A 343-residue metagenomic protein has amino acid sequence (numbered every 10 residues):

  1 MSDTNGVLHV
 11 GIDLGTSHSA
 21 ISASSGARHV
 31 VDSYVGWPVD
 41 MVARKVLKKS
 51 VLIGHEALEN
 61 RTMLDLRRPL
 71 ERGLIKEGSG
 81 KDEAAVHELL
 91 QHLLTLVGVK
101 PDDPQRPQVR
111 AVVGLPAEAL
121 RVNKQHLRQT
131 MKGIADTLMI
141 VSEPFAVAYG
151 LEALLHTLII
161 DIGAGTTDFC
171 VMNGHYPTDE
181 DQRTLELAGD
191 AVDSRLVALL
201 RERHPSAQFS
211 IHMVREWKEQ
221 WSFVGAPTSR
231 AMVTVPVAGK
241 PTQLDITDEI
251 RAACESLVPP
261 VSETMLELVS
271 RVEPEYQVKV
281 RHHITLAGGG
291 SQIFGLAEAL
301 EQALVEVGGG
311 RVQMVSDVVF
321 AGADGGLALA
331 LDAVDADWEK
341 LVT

Functional and structural regions predicted by a protein language model:
M1-T16, A20-V46, H55-I162, M172-S262 (+3 more regions): Nucleotide/phosphate-binding catalytic cleft detector across ATP-hydrolyzing and phosphate-transferring enzymes
L52: An anion/pyrophosphate-binding glycine-rich loop and adjacent beta-alpha core in soluble alpha-beta enzymes
T166-D168: Flexible glycine-/small-residue-enriched beta->alpha junction loops that bind anionic phosphate/pyrophosphate groups
A321-G322: Repeat-based blade/solenoid architectures
